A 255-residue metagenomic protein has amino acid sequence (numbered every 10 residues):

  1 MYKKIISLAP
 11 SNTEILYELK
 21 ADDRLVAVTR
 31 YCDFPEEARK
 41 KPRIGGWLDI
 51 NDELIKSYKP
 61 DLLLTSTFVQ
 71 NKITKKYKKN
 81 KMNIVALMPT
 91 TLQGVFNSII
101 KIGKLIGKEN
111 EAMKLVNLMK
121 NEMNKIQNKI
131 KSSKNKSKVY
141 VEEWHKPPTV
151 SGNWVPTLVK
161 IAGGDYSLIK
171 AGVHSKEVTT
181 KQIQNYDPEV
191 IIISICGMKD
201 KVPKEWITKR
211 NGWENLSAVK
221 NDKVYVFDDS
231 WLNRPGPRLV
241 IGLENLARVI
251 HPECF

Functional and structural regions predicted by a protein language model:
M1-F255: N-terminal ligand-binding lobe of clamshell/alpha-beta domains
